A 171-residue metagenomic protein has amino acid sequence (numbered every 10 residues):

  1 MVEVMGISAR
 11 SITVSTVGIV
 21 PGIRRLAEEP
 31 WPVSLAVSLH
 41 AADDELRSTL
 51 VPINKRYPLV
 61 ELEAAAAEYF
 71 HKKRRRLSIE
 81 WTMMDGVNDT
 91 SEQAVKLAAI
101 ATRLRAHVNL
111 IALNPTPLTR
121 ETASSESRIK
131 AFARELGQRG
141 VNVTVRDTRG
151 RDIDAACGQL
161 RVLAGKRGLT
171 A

Functional and structural regions predicted by a protein language model:
M1-R139, V143: Conserved AdoMet/S-adenosylmethionine-binding subsite of the radical SAM
Q138, T148-A171: Radical SAM enzyme core and accessory elements
